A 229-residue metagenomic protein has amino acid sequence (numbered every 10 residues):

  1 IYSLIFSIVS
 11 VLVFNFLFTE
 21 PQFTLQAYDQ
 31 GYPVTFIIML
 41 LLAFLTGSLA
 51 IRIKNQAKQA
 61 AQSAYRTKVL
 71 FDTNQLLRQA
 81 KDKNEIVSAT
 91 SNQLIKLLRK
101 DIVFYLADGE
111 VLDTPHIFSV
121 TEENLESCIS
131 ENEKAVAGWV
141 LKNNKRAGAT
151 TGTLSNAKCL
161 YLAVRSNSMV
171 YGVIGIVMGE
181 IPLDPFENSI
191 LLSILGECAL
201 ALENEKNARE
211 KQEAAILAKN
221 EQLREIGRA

Functional and structural regions predicted by a protein language model:
I1-A27: Hydrophobic transmembrane alpha-helices
V9-V13, A27-I51: Membrane-embedded alpha-helical segments, specifically the hydrophobic cores of selected transmembrane helices
V13-L17, L45-T46, A50, L192-E203: Short amphipathic alpha-helical signal-transduction/dimerization elements
N15-T19, A43, Q56, S63 (+4 more regions): Conserved, well-folded catalytic cores of nucleic-acid-processing and energy-transducing macromolecular machines
I51, N55-A61, L202-K219: Short alpha-helical interdomain "coupling" segment at the junction between an upstream regulatory sensor module
A61-K81, N220, R224: Membrane-cytosol interface motif
D72-N204, E213: GAF sensory domains
A229: Conserved small/polar residues in nucleotide/adenosyl-binding loops
